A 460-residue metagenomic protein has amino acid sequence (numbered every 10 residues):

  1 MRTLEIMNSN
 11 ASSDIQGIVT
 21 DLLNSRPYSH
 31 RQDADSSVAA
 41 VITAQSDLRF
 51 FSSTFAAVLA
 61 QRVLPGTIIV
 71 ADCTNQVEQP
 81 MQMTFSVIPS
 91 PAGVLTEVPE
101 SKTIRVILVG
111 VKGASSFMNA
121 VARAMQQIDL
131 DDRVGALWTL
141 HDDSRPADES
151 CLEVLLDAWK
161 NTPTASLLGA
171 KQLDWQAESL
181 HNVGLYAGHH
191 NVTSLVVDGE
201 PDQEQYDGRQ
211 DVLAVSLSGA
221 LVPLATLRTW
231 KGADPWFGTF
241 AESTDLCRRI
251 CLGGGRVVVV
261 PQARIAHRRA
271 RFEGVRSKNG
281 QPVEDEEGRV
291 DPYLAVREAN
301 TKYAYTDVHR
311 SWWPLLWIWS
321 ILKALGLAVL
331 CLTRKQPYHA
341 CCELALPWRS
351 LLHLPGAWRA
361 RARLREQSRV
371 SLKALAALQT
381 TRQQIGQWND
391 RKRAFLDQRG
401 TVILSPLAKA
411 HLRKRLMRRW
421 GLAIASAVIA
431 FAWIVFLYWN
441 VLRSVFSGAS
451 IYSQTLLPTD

Functional and structural regions predicted by a protein language model:
R2-A57: N-proximal low-complexity "stem/linker" segments adjacent to membrane-targeting elements
A56-P65: Short, acidic, metal-binding catalytic loop of nucleotide-sugar glycosyltransferases
V109-L130: Glycine-rich, basic loop-to-helix element that forms the pyrophosphate-binding segment of sugar-nucleotide handling
R133-R145: Short beta-strand-to-loop acidic/aromatic patch adjacent to the donor-nucleotide binding site
R145-A187: Conserved donor NDP-sugar-binding/catalytic core segment of glycosyltransferases
E200-V222, P282-G288: A recurrent flexible, glycine/aromatic-enriched loop bordering the glycosyltransferase active site that acts as
L213-G232, W236-R264: A short, conserved alpha-helix in the catalytic core of glycosyltransferases
L252-P355: Active-site-adjacent helix/loop segment of glycosyltransferases that harbors family-specific signature motifs
